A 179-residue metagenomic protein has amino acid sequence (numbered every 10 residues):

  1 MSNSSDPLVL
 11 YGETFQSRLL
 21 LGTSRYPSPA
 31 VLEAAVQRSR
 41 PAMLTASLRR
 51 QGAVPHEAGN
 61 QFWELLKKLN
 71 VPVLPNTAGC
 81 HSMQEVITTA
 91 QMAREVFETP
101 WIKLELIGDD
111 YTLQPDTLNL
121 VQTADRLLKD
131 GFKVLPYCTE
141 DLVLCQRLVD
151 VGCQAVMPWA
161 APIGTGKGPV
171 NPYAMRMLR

Functional and structural regions predicted by a protein language model:
S2: Short, Gly/Pro- and small/polar-rich lid/capping loops
S5-L10, R25-A46, H56-P72, C80-R179: Alpha/beta enzyme core
S17-L20, F132-V134: Short active-site oxyanion
R49: Metallocofactor- and cofactor-centric catalytic cores in central/energy metabolism, strongly enriched
G52-V54: Short secondary-structure junction/hinge motifs that connect adjacent elements
